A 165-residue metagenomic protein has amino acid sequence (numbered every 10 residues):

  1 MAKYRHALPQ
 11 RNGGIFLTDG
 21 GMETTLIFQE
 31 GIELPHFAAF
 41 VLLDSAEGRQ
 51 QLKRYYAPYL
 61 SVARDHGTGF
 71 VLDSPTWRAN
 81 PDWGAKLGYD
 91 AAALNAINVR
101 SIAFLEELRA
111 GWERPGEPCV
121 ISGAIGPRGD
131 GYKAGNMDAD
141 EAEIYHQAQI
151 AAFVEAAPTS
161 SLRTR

Functional and structural regions predicted by a protein language model:
M1-R165: Domain-level signal for soluble alpha/beta catalytic cores
